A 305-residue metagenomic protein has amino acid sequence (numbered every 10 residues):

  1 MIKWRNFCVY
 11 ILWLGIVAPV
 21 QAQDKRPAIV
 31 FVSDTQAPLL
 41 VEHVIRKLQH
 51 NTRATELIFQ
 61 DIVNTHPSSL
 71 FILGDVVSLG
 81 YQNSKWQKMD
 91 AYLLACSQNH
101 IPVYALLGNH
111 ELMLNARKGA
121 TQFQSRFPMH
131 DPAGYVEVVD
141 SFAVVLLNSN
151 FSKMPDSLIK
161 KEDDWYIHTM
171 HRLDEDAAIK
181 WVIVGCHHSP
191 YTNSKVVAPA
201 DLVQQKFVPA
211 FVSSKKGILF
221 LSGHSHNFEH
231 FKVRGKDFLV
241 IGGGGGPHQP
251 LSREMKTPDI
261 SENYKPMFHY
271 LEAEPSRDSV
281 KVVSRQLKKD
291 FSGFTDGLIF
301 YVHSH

Functional and structural regions predicted by a protein language model:
M1-C8: Bacterial N-terminal signal peptides that target proteins for export
C8-V17: Bacterial N-terminal signal peptides
P19-S84, N193: N-terminal active-site segment of His-dependent metallophosphoesterases
D24, S261-H305: A short C-terminal boundary segment appended to hydrolase-like catalytic domains
D34, G74-D75, G108-N109, H187 (+1 more regions): Active-site glycine-centered loops adjacent to acidic/histidine catalytic or metal-binding residues that shape
L40-I45, Y81-V182, A198-L219, S225-V280: Extended active-site neighborhood of metal-dependent phosphoesterases/phosphodiesterases
S149, G185-S189, H224-S225, R285-L287: Short, well-ordered beta-to-alpha junction loops that form the rim of enzyme active sites and present histidine/acidic
H188-L202: Active-site His/acidic residue clusters
